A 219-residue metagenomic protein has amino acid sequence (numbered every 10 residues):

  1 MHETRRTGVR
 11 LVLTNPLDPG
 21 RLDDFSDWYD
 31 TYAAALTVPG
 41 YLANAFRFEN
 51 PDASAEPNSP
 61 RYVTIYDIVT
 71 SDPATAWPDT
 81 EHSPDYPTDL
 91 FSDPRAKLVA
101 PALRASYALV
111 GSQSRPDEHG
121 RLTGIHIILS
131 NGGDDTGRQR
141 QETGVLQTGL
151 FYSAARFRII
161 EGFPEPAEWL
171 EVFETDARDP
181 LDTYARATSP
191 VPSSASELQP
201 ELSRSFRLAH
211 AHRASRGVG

Functional and structural regions predicted by a protein language model:
M1-G219: Macromolecular interaction modules
